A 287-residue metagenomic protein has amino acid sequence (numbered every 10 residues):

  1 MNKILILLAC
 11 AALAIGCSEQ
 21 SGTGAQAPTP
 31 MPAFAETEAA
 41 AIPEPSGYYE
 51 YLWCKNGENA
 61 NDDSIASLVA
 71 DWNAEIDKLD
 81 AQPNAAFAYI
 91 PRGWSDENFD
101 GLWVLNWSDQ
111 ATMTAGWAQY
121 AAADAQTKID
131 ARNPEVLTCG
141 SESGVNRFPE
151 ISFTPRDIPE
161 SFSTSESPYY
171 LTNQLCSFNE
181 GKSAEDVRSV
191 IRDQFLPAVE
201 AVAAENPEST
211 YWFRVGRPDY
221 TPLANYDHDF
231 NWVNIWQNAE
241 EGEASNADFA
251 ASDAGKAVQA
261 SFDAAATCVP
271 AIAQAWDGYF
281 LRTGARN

Functional and structural regions predicted by a protein language model:
N2-L8: Sec-dependent signal peptide recognition, specifically the positively charged N-region followed immediately by
C10-A11, R132, S261: Residue-level signal for mature regions of secreted extracellular proteins and peptides
A14-G16: C-terminal motif of bacterial Sec signal peptides marking the signal peptidase cleavage site
Q20-L102, N106-Q126, E135-K256, A260 (+1 more regions): Short S/T/G/P-rich N-terminal loop/turn motif that feeds into the first structured element of a domain
